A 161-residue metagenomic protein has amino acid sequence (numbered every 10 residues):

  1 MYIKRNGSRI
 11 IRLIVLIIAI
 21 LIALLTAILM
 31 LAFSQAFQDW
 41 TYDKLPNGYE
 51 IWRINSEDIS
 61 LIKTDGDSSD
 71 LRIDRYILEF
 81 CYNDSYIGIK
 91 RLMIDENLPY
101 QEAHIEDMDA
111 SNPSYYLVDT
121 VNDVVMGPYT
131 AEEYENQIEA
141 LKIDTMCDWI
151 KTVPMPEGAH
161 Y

Functional and structural regions predicted by a protein language model:
Y2-L24: N-terminal Sec-pathway targeting helices
I3, I28-L31, A131-E132, A159: Catalytic cores of transferase enzymes with a strong primary signal for eukaryotic protein kinases
A23-Y86, L92, Y100-H104, M126-G127 (+1 more regions): N-terminal export/targeting and maturation segments
K63, Y116-T120: Acidic/polar residues at beta-strand termini and the immediately following turn/coil
R72, N97-L98, E133-Q137: A short local loop/turn or secondary-structure capping micro-motif enriched for an aromatic residue
D95-Y116: Structural motif
T120-Y161: C-terminal partner/receptor-binding element of secreted or periplasmic proteins
